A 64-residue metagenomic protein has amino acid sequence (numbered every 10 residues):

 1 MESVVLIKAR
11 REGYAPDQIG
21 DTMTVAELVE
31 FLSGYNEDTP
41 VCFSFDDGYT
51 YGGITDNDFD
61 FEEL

Functional and structural regions predicted by a protein language model:
M1-M23, E30-L64: Detector for the mature cores of small, proteolytically processed and post-translationally modified peptide effectors
